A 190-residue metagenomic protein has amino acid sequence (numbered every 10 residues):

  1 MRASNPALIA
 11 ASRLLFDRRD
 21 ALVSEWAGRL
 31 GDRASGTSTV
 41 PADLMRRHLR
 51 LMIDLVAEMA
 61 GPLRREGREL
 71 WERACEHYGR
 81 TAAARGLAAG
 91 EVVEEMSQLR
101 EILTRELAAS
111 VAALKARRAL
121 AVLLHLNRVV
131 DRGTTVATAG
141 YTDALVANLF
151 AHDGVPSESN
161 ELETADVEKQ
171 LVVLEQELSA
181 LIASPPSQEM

Functional and structural regions predicted by a protein language model:
M1-G90: N-terminal low-complexity or simple alpha-helical regulatory segments that function as activation/interaction modules
R2-A7, L70-A183: Long, amphipathic alpha-helical coupling/dimerization segments that relay conformational signals between
S184-P185, E189: C-terminal amphipathic alpha-helical interaction region
